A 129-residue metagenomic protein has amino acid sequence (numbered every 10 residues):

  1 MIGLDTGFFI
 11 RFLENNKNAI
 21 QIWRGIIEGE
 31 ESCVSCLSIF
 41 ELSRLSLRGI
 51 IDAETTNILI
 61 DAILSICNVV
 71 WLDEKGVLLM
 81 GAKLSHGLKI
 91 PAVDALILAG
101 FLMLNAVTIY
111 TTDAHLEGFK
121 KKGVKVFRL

Functional and structural regions predicted by a protein language model:
M1, S35, L98-A99, M103-L129: Acidic, PIN/NYN-like endoribonuclease modules and their adjacent C-terminal/linker elements
M1-V34, R48-D61: Short, well-structured N-terminal submotif of metal-dependent ribonuclease cores
F8-F9, S38, G76-V77, L96-I97 (+1 more regions): Alpha-helix capping/helix-boundary segments
N15-N16, L45-R48, L84, K122: Residue-level signal for well-ordered alpha-helical positions
G25-I26, L84, L104, F119: Hydrophobic helix-cap positions at the C-terminus of alpha-helices in RecA-like/P-loop ATPase nucleotide-binding cores
L59-I63, C67-L72, G87-K89, V93 (+1 more regions): Internal alpha/beta domain cores that form substrate/cofactor-binding pockets in large enzymes and binding proteins
N68-T108, T112: Active-site neighborhoods of divalent-metal-dependent phosphate/nucleic-acid chemistry enzymes
